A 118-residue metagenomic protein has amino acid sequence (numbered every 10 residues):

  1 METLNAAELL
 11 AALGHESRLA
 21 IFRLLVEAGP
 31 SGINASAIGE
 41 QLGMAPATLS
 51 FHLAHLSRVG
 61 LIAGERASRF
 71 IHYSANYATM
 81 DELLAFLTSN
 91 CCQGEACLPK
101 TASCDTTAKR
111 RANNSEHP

Functional and structural regions predicted by a protein language model:
M1-N5, V26-E27, Y77-P118: Amphipathic alpha-helical dimerization/coiled-coil segments that flank or bridge DNA-binding/regulatory modules
L4-A45, A67-T79: N-terminal helix-turn-helix DNA-binding core of bacterial DNA-binding proteins
E40, S57-R58: Alpha-helical residues within the helix-turn-helix
A45, S50-H52: Short coil turns linking two alpha-helices in DNA-binding domains
H52-L56, Y73: Basic amphipathic alpha-helical segments that dock to polyanions
E65-R66, A96: A generic structural-conservation signal
